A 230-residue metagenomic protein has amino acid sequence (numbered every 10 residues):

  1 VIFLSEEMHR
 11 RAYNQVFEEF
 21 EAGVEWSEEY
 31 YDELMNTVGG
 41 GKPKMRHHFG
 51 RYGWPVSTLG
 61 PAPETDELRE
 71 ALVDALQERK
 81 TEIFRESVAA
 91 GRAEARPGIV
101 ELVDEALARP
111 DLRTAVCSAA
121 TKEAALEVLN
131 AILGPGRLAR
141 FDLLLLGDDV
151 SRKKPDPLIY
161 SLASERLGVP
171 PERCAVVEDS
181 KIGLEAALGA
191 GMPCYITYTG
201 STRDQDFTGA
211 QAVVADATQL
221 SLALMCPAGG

Functional and structural regions predicted by a protein language model:
V1, S118-A120: Conserved phosphate-coupling serine/threonine residues in phosphotransfer and NTP-handling enzymes
V1-E33: Active-site neighborhood of HAD-like aspartate-dependent phosphohydrolases
I2, T114, V176-V177: Conserved SAM-binding loop
N14-F17, G40-D66: Helix-loop "lid/cap" segments that line or gate small-molecule binding pockets
E21-L34, G53-L76, G136-F141: Short, surface-exposed acidic
E70, R85-V116: Short, acidic loop-to-helix structural element flanking the phosphoryl-transfer center in phosphate-processing enzymes
L76-R85, L143: Short, basic/glycine-rich phosphate-binding loops at helix/coil junctions that contact nucleotide phosphates
V100, D104, T121-G230: Asp-based, Mg2+/Mn2+-dependent phosphohydrolase catalytic module
